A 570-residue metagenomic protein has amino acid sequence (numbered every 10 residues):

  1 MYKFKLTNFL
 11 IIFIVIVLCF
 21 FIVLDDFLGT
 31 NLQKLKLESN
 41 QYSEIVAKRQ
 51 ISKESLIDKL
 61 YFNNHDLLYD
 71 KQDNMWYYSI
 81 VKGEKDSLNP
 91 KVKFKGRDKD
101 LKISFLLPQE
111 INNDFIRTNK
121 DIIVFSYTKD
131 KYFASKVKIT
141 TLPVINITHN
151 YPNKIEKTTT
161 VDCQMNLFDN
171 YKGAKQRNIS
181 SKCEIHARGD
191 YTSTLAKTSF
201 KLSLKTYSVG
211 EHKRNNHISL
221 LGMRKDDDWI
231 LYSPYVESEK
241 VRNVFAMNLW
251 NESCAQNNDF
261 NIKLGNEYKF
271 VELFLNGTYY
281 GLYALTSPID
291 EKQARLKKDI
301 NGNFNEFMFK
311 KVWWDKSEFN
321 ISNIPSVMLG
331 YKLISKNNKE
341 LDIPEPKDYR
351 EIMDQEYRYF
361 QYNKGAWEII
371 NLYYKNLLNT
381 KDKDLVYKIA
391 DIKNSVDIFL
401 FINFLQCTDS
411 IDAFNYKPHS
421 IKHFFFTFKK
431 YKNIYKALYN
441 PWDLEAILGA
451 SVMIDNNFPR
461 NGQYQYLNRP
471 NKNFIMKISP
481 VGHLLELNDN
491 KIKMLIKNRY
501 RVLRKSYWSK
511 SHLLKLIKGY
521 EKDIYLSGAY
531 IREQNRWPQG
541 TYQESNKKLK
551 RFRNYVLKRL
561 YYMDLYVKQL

Functional and structural regions predicted by a protein language model:
M1-V15, D26: N-terminal Sec-pathway targeting helices
I16-L18, D26-T118, D130-S135: Predominantly extracytoplasmic/ectodomain segments of secreted and cell-surface proteins
D73, I80-D86, K91-G96, F105 (+2 more regions): Conserved NTP-binding catalytic cores of kinases and kinase-like/nucleotidyltransferase enzymes across multiple kinase
S126-Y127: Conserved structural position at the C-terminal beta-strand of extracellular beta-sandwich adhesion modules
Y151, D169-Y171, A187-G189, L204-S208 (+7 more regions): Short, flexible loop/turn elements at secondary-structure junctions
L195, R350-S420, T427-L570: Middle-to-C-terminal accessory/interaction subdomains
S208-V209, H217-V236, L264, Y279-F404: Internal "kinase-insert"/substrate-recognition segments embedded within catalytic cores of ATP-dependent enzymes
Y235-L273: A conserved helix-loop-beta module that forms one wall/lid of the active-site cleft in ATP-utilizing catalytic domains
